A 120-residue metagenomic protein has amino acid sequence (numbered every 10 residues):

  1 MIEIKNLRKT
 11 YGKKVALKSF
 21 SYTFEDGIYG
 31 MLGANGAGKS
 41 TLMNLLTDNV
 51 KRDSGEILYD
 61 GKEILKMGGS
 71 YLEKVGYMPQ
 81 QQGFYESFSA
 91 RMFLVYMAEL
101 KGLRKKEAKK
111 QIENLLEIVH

Functional and structural regions predicted by a protein language model:
K13-V15, G69: Short coil-to-beta microelement around the adenine-binding A-loop and adjacent beta1/P-loop entry of ABC ATPase
Y29-G30: Short beta-strand immediately N-terminal to the Walker A/P-loop
A34-G38: Walker A (P-loop) phosphate-binding loop of ABC-type ATPase nucleotide-binding domains
T47: Helix-to-loop junction immediately C-terminal to a conserved catalytic motif
G55-Y71: Conserved ABC transporter NBD signature motif
V95, E99, E107-H120: Conserved ABC ATPase "signature" region
